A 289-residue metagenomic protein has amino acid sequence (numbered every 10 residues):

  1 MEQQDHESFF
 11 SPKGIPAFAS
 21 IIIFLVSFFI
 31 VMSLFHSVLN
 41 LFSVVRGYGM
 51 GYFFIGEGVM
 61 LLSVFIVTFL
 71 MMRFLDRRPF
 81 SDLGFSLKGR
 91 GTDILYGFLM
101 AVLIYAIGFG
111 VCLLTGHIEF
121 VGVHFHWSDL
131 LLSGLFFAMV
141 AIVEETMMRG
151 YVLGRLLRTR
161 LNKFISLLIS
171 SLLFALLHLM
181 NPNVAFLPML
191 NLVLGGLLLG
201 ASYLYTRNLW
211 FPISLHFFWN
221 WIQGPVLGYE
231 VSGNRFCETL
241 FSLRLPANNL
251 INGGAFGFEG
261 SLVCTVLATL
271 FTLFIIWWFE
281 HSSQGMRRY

Functional and structural regions predicted by a protein language model:
M1-P79, G224-Y289: N-terminal, membrane-interfacial amphipathic/helix-forming hydrophobic leader that caps and precedes the first
E2, F35-E57, R78-T146, L153-T159 (+1 more regions): Juxtamembrane helix-loop-helix connectors linking adjacent transmembrane helices in multi-pass membrane enzymes
F18-I22, F54-I55, I94-L99, L130-L131 (+5 more regions): Hydrophobic alpha-helical transmembrane segments
F28-S33, Y105-F109, S171-L179, F218-V226: Aromatic-anchored segments of alpha-helical transmembrane domains
G58-I66, W127-L135, V143, M147 (+2 more regions): Membrane-embedded alpha-helical segments of multi-pass membrane proteins, especially the transmembrane helices
L99, L135, M139, I169-L176 (+5 more regions): Hydrophobic residues within alpha-helical transmembrane segments of multi-pass solute transporters/permease subunits
Y105-G108, F137, A141, K163-L179 (+1 more regions): Small-polar-interrupted transmembrane alpha-helices in polytopic inner-membrane proteins
V143-I169, A201-N208: Membrane-interface helix/loop boundary segments of multi-pass membrane proteins
